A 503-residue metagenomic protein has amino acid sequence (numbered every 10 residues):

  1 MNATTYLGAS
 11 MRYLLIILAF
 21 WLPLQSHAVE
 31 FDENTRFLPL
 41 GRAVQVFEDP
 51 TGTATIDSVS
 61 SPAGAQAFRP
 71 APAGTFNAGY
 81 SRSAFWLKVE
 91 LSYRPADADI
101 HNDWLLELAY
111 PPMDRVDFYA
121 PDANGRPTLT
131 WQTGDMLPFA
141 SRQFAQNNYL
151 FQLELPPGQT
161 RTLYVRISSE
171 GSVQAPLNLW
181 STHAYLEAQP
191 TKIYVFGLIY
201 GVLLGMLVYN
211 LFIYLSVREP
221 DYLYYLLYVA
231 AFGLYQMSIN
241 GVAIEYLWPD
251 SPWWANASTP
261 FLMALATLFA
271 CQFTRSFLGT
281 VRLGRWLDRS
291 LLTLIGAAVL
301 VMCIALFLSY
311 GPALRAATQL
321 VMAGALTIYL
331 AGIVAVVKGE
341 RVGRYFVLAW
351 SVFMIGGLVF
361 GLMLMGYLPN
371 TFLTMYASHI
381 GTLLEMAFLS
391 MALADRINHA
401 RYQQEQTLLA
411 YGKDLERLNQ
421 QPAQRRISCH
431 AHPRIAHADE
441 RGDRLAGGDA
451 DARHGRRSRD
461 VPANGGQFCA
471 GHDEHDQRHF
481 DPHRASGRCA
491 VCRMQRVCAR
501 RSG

Functional and structural regions predicted by a protein language model:
L15-P23: Bacterial N-terminal signal peptides
V29-I193: Soluble non-transmembrane domains of integral membrane proteins
Q189-Y214, R315-V334: First transmembrane helix
L207-V229: Juxtamembrane interface at the cytosolic side of transmembrane helices
L234-S276, T280-A410, V461: Interfacial "cap-and-anchor" motif at the non-cytosolic start of specific transmembrane alpha-helices
L409-D451, D460-H475, P482-R484: Primarily the dimerization/phosphotransfer
D476, H483-M494: Helix-loop junction within the histidine kinase core
R493-G503: A conserved beta-strand-to-alpha-helix junction within the catalytic ATP-binding
